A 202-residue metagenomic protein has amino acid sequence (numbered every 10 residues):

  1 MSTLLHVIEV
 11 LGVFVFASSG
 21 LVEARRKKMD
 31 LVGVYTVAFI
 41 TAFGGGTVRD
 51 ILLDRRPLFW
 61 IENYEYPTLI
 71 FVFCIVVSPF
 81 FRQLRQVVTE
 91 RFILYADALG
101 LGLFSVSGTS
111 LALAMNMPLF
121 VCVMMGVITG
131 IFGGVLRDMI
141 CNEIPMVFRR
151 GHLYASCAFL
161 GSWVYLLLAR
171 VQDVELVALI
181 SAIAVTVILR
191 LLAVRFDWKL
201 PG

Functional and structural regions predicted by a protein language model:
M1-D54, F59: N-terminal topogenic module of multi-pass integral membrane proteins
M1-L5, D50-I61, S107-C122, L166-A178: Helix-coil boundary and interhelical linker segments in multi-pass alpha-helical membrane proteins
S2-V13, L58-V72, P118-I131: Structural signature of hydrophobic alpha-helical transmembrane segments
A17-K27, D50, V76-E90, V135-M146 (+1 more regions): C-terminal ends of transmembrane helices
T36-I40, T47-L53, M124, I128 (+2 more regions): Short, structured motif recognition centered on aromatic/hydrophobic residues
V37-G46, L94-S110, H152-L166: Small-residue-rich segments of transmembrane alpha-helices in multi-pass membrane proteins, especially helix faces
E62-P67, P118-M124, R150-S156, D173-I183: Loop-to-transmembrane alpha-helix initiation sites
L69-L111: Ordered, amphipathic secondary-structure segments that act as subunit-interaction surfaces in large macromolecular
